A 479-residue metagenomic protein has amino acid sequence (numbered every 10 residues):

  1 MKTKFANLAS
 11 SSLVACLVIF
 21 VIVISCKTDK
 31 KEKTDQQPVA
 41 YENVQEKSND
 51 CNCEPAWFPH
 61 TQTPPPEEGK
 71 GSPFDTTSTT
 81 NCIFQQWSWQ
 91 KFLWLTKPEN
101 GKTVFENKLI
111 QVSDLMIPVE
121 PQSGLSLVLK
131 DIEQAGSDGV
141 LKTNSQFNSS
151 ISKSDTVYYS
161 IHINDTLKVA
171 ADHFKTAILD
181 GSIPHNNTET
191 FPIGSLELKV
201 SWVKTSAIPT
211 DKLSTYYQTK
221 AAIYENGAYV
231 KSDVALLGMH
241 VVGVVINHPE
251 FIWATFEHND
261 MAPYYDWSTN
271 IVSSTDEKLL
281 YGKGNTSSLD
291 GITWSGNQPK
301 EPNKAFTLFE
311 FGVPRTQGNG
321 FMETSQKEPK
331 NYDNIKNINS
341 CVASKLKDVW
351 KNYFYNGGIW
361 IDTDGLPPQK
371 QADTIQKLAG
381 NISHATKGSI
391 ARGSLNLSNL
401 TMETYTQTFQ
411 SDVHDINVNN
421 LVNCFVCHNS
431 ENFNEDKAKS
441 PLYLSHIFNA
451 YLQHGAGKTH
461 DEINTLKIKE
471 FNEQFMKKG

Functional and structural regions predicted by a protein language model:
K2-L13: Bacterial N-terminal signal peptides that target proteins for export
I22-S25: C-terminal motif of bacterial Sec signal peptides marking the signal peptidase cleavage site
K27-D29: Bacterial signal peptide processing site
K31-N423, E431-G479: Conserved small-residue
H428: Cys/His-coordinated zinc-binding microdomains
